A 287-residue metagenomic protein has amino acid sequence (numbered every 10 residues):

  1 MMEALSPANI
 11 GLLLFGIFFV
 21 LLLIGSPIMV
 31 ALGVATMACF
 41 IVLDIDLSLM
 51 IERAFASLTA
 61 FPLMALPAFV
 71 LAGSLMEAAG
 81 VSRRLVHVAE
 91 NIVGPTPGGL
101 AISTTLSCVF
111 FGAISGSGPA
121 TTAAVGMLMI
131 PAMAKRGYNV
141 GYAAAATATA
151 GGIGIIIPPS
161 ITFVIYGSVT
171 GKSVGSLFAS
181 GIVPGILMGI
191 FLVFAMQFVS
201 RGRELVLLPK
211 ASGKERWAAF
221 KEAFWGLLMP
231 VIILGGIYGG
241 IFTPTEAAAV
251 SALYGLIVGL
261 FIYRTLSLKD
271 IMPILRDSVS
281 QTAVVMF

Functional and structural regions predicted by a protein language model:
M1-F287: Alpha-helical transmembrane segments of multi-pass membrane transport proteins
